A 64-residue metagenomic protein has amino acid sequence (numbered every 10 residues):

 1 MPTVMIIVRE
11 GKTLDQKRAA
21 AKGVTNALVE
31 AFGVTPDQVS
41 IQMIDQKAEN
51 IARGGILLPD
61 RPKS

Functional and structural regions predicted by a protein language model:
M1-S64: A domain-level signal for the structural core that forms small-molecule/cofactor-binding pockets and catalytic centers
